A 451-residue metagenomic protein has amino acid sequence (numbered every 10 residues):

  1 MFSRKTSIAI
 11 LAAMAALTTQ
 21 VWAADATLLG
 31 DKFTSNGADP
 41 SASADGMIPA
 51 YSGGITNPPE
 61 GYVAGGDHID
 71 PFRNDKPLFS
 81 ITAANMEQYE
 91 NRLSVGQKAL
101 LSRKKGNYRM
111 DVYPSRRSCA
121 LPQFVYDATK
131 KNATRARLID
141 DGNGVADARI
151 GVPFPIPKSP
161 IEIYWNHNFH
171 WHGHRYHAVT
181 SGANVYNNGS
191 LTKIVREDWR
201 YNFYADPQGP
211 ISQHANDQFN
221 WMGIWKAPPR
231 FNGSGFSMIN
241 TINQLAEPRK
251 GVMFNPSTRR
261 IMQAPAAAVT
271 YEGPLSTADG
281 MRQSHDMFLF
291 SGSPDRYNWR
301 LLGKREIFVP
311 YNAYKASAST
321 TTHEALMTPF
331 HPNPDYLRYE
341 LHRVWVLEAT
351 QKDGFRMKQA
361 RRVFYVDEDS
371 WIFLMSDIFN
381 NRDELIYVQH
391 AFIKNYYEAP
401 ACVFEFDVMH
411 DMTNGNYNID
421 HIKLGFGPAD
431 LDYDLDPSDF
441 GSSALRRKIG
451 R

Functional and structural regions predicted by a protein language model:
M1, G61-Y62, D279, A399: Short alpha-helix boundary/capping motifs
M1-A9: Bacterial N-terminal signal peptides that target proteins for export
I10-L17: Hydrophobic helical h-region of N-terminal Sec-dependent signal peptides in bacterial secretory/periplasmic proteins
L17-A23: Sec/Tat signal peptide C-region and signal peptidase I cleavage site
A26-R249, N255-S257: Solvent-exposed N-terminal domain segments of exported/luminal and surface proteins
T27-G53, I81, S94, M222-P294 (+1 more regions): Gly/Pro-enriched, hydrophobic low-complexity segments that function as extracytoplasmic propeptides/linkers
T180-P229, M287-F364, L374: Extended beta-strand-rich segments in extracellular/periplasmic secretory proteins, especially within noncatalytic
D432-R451: Gram-negative outer-membrane assembly/targeting C-terminal domains
